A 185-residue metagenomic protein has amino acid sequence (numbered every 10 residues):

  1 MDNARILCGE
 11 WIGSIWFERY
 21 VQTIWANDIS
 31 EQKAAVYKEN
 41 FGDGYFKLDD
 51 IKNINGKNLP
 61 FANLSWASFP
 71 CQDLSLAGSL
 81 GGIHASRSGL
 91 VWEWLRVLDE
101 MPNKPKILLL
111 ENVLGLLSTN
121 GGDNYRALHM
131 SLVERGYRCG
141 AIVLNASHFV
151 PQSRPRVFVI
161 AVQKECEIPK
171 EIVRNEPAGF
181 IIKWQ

Functional and structural regions predicted by a protein language model:
A4-E10: Class I SAM-dependent methyltransferase "Motif I" SAM/SAH-binding loop
E10-V21: Conserved SAM-binding loop of SAM-dependent methyltransferases across substrates and taxa, primarily the Class I
Q22-D28: Conserved SAM-binding motif I beta-strand of class I
S30, N40: Residues in the short beta-alpha loop(s) of Rossmann-like NAD(P)-binding domains
E31-A35: Short alpha-helix immediately C-terminal to the canonical SAM-binding loop
D43-I51: Conserved SAM-binding strand-loop segment of SAM-dependent methyltransferases
I54-L64, Q72-Q185: Class I S-adenosyl-L-methionine
